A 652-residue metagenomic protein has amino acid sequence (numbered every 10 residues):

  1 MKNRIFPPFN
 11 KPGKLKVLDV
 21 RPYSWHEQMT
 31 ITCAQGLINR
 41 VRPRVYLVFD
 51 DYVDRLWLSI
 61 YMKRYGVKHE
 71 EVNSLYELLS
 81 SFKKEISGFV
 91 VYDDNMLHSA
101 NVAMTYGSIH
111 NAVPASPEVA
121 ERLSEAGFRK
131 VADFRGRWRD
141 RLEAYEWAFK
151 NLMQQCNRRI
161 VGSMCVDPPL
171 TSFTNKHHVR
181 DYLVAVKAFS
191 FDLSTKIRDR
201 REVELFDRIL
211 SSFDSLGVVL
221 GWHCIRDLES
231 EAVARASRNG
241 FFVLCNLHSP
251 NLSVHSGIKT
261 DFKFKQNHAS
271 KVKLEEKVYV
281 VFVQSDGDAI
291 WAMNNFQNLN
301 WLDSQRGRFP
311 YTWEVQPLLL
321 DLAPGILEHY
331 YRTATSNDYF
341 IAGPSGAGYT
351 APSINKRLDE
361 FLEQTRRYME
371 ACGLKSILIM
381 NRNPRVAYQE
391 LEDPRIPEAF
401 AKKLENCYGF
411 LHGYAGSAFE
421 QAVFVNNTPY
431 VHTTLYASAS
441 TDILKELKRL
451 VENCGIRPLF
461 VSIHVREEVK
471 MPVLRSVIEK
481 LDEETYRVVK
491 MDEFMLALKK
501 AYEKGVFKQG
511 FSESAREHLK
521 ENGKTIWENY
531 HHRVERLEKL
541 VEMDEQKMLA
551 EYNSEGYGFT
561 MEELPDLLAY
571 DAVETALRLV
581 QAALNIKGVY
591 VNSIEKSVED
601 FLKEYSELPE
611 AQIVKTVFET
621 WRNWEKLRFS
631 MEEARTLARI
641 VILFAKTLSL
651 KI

Functional and structural regions predicted by a protein language model:
M1-S256: Preference for solvent-exposed, low-hydrophobicity sequence contexts
N3-I5, K16-T32, L37-N39, V45-L58 (+8 more regions): Acidic-and-aromatic substrate-binding clefts and catalytic sites of carbohydrate-active enzymes
V53-G66, S172, H177-R198, N251-G257 (+4 more regions): Acidic/glycine-enriched edge-of-secondary-structure segments
S99-I109, L228-F241, L327-R332, P394-F400 (+2 more regions): Short, aromatic/basic amphipathic alpha-helical patches
L205-V218, V280, S285-R308, L318 (+2 more regions): Catalytic grooves of carbohydrate-active enzymes
H248-Y331: Active-site beta->alpha N-cap acidic-glycine motif
Q316-K375: Substrate-binding cleft of extracellular glycoside hydrolase catalytic domains
R516-Y557, L577-I652: Long, charged low-complexity segments
